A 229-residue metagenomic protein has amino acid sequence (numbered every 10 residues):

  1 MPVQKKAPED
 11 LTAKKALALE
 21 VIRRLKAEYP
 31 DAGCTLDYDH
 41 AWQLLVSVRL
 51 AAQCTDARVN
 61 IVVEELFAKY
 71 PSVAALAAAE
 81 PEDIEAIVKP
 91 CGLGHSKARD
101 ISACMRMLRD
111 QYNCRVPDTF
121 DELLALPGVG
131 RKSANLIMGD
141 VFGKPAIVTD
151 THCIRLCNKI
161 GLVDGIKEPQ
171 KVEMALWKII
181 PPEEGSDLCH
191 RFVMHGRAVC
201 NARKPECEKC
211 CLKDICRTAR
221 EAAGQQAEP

Functional and structural regions predicted by a protein language model:
P2-E228: Catalytic cores of DNA base-excision repair glycosylases
